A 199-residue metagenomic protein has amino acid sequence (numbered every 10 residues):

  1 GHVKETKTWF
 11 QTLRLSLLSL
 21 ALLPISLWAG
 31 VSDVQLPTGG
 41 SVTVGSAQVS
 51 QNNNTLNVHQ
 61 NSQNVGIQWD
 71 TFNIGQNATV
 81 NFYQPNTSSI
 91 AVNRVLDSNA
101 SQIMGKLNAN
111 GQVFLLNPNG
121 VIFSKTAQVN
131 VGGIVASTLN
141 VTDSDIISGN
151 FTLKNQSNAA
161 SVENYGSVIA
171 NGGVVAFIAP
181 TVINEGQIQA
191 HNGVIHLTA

Functional and structural regions predicted by a protein language model:
G1-W9: N-terminal secretory signal peptides that target proteins for export/translocation
V3, L13, L18, L22-A199: Solvent-exposed adhesion/ligand-recognition segments of exported proteins
